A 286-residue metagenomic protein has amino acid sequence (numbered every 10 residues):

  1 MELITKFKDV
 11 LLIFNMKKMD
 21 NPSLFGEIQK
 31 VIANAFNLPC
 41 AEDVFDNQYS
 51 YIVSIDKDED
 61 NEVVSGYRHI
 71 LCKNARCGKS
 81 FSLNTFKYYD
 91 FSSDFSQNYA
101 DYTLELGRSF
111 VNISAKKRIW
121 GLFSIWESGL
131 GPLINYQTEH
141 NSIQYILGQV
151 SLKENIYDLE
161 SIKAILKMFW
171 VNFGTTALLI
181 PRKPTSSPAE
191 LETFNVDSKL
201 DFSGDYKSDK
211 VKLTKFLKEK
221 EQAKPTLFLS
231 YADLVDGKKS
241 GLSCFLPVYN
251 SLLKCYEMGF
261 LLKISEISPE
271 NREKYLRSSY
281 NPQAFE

Functional and structural regions predicted by a protein language model:
E2-V64, R68: Short amphipathic alpha-helix that is part of the acyltransferase structural core
C40-V44, Y51, D90-Q97, P247-Y249: Catalytic micro-motifs at enzyme active sites that drive phosphoryl/nucleotidyl and oxygen chemistry
V44-V53, R76-G78, K239-L242, S251-M258: A short helix-loop-beta-strand connector motif used in the catalytic cores of GNAT acetyltransferases and, in some
Y49-Y51, V64-G66, D101-L106, I143 (+1 more regions): Extracellular structured ligand-interaction cores
E62-S82: Carboxylate/His-rich catalytic cores and anion/metal-binding grooves
A75-D236: Acyl-donor binding region in acyl/amide transferases
I125-W126, L130, F228-L229, V235-R277: C-terminal/domain-terminus segments
S278-E286: Short, cationic low-complexity segments
